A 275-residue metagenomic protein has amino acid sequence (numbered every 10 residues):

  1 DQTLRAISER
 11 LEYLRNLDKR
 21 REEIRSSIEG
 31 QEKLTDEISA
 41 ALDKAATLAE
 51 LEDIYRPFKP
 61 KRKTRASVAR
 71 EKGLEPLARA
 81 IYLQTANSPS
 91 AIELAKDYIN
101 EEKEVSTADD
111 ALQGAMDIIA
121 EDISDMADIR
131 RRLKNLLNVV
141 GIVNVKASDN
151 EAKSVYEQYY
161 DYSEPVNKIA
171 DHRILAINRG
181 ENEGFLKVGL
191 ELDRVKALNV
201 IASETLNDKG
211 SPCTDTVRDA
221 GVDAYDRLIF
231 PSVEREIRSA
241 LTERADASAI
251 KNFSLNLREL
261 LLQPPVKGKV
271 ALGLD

Functional and structural regions predicted by a protein language model:
T3-A6, Y13-V266, V270-L272: Duplex nucleic acid-engaging cores and interfaces of nucleic-acid transaction enzymes
